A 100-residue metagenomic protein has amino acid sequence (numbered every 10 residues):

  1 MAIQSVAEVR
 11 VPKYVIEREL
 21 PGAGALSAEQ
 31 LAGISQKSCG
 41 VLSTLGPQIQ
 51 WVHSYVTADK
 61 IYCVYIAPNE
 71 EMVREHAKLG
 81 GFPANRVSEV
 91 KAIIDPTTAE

Functional and structural regions predicted by a protein language model:
M1-S43, Q50, D95-E100: Short S/T/G/P-rich N-terminal loop/turn motif that feeds into the first structured element of a domain
Y14-R18, W51-A77: Short, well-ordered beta-strand segments in beta-rich or mixed alpha/beta enzyme and ligand-binding folds
Q36, G40-T44, E75-F82: Short, intrinsically disordered, mixed-charge
C39, I61-Y65, N69, N85 (+1 more regions): Short amphipathic alpha-helical patches
P47-H53, R86: A short linear hydrophobic-aromatic micro-motif
A58, I93-I94: Short secondary-structure capping/turn micro-motifs that flank functional sites
P68-I93: An amphipathic, aromatic/His-enriched active-site/gating alpha helix that lines ligand/cofactor pockets
